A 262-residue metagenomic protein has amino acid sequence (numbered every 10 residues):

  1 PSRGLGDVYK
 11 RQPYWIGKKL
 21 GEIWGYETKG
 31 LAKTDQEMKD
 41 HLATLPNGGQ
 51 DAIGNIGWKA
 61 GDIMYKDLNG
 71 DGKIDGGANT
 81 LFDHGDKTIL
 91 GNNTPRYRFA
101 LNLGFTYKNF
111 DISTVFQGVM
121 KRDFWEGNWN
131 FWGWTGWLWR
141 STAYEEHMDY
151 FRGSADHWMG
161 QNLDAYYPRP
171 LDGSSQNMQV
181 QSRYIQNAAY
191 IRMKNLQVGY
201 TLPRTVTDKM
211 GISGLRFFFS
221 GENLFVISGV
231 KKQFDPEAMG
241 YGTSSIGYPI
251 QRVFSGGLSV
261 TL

Functional and structural regions predicted by a protein language model:
P1-Y9: Single conserved hydrophobic/aromatic residue that forms the stacking wall/gate of nucleotide- or nucleobase-binding
K10-D40, R152-H157, M178, V226-L262: C-terminal beta-signal and terminal closure region of outer-membrane beta-barrel proteins
W15-G25, K33-D35, D40-Q50, V119-R216: Extracytoplasmic gating/loop element in the C-terminal half of outer-membrane beta-barrel translocons and assembly
Y97-F99, K108-F110, A189, G211-L215 (+1 more regions): Outer-envelope beta-barrel architecture signal
A100-N102, N195-G199, S255-G257: Membrane-embedded beta-strand positions in outer-membrane beta-barrel channels/transporters
T106, Q117-V119, S220-L224, T261: Outer-membrane beta-barrel pore domains and translocons
N109-I112, T205-V206: Repeated loop/turn-to-beta-strand initiation elements of outer-membrane beta-barrel proteins
T114, F217-F219, L258: Membrane-embedded beta-strand positions of outer-membrane beta-barrel proteins
